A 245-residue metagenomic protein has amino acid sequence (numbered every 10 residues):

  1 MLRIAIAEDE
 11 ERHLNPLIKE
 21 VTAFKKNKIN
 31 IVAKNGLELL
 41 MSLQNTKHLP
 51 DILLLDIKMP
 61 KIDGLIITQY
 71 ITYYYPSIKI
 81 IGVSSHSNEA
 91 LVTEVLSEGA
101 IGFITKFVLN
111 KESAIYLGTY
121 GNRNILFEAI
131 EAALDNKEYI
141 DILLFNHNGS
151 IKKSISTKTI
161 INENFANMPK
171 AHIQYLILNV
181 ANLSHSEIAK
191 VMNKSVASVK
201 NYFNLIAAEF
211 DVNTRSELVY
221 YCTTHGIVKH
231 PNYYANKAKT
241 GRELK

Functional and structural regions predicted by a protein language model:
V32-I52: Acidic, metal-coordinating helix/loop segments flanking the phosphotransfer/catalytic sites of two-component signaling
N35, I62-I66: Acidic catalytic/metal-coordinating carboxylates
D56, S84: Active-site residues of response regulator receiver
M59: Receiver (REC) domain active-site loop signature in two-component systems and cognate sites in sensor histidine kinases
L96, G102, V108-E163: Short, flexible helix-to-coil linker/hinge segments that flank and couple to helix-turn-helix
N182-E217: Recognition helix of helix-turn-helix DNA-binding domains
L205-K245: Basic, Lys/Arg-enriched C-terminal extension of HTH/homeodomain DNA-binding domains
